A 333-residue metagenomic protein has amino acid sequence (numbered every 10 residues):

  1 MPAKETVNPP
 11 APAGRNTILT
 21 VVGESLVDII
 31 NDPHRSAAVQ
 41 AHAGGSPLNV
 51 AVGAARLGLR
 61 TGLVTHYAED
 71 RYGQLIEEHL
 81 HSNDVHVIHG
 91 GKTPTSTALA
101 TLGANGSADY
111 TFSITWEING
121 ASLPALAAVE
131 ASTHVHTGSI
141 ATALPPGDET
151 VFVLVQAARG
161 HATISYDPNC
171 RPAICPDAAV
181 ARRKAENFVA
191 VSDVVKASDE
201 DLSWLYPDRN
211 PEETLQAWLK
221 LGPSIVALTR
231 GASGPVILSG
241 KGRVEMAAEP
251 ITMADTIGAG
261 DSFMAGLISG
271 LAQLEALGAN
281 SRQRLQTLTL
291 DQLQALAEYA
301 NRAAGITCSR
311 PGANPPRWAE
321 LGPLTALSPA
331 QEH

Functional and structural regions predicted by a protein language model:
M1-N83, P311, H333: Glycine-rich phosphate/adenosyl-contacting loop at the front of the ribokinase-like
M1-T20, R209-H333: Conserved phosphate-binding/catalytic region of the ribokinase-like
G23-S25, S46, I140, P168 (+1 more regions): Active-site metal-binding loops of divalent metal-dependent hydrolases
V52, T97-T101, G234-L238: Short beta-strand scaffold segments in enzyme catalytic cores
A54, S198, G260: Short, conserved phosphate/pyrophosphate- and ester-handling motifs at nucleotide-, phospho-/glycolipid
L59-I140, I164, T325-H333: Conserved N-terminal subdomain of the carbohydrate kinase-like
A127-A128, N187-F188, L219: Structural alpha-helical scaffold elements that stabilize or flank donor/cofactor-binding regions in carbohydrate
H134, S139-Q216, A232-G234: Conserved beta-alpha-beta core of the PfkB/ribokinase-like small-molecule kinase fold
